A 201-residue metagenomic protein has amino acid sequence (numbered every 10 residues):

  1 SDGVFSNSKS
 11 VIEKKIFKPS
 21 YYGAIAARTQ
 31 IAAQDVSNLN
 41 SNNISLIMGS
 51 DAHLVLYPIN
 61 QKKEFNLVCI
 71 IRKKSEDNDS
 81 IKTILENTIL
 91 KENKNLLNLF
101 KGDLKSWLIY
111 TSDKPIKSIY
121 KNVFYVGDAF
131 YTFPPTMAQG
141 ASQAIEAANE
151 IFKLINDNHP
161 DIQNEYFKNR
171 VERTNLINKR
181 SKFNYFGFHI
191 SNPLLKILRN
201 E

Functional and structural regions predicted by a protein language model:
S1-L90: Conserved FAD-binding catalytic core of PHBH/FMO-like flavoproteins
S8, P19, I31, L96 (+3 more regions): Short clusters of hydrophobic/aromatic residues that line enzyme substrate/ligand-binding pockets
I25, E146-N149, N192-P193: A structural signal for well-ordered alpha-helical segments within the folded catalytic domains of diverse enzymes
N43, D161-Y166, R199-E201: Short alpha-helical "patches" and their helix-cap loops
L46, L56-I59, L96-L99, K114-I119 (+1 more regions): Short, conserved, surface-exposed binding loops centered on an aromatic residue
S75-S106, H159-P160, F167, E172: Flavin-binding catalytic cores
D103-N184: Conserved mid-domain beta->alpha element of the FAD-binding
K179-E201: Alpha-helical membrane-targeting segments
